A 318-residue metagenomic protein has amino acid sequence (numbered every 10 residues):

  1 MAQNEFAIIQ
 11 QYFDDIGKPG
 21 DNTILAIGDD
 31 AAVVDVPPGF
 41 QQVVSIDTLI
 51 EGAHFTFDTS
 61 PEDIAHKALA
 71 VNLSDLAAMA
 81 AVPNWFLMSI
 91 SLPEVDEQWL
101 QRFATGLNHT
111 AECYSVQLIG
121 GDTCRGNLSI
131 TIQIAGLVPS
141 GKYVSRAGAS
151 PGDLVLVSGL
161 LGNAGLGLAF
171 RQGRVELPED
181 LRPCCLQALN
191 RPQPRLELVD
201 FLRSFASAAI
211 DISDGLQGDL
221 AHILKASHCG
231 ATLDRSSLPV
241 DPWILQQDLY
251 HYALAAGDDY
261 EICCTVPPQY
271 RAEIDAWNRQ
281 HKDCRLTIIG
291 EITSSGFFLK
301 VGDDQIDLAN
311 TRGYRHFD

Functional and structural regions predicted by a protein language model:
M1-G17, P93-Q117, R125-L128, A135 (+2 more regions): Glycine-/charge-enriched secondary-structure boundary and capping motifs
M1-T59, M79, N84, M88 (+2 more regions): Extreme N-terminal cap/leader segments of soluble proteins
Y12, Q42, L49, V82-Q172 (+1 more regions): Glycine-rich anion-binding loops of enzyme active sites
A26, V43-S45, I119-G121, L156-S158 (+2 more regions): General beta-strand structural signal in soluble alpha/beta enzymes
V33, N72, A80, L118 (+4 more regions): Residue-level signal for inorganic ion chemistry
P61-W85, R102-C113, E197, G218-I223: Small-aliphatic-rich amphipathic alpha-helix that forms the alpha element of a beta-alpha
D180-H222: Polyanion-binding loop/helix "lid" in catalytic or ligand-binding cores
